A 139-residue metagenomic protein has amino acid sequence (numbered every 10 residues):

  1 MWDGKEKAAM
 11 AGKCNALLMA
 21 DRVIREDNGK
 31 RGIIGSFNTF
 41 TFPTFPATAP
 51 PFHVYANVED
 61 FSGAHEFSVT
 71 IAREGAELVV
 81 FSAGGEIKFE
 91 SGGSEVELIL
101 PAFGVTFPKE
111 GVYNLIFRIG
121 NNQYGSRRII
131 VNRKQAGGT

Functional and structural regions predicted by a protein language model:
G4, A8-T139: Contiguous segments within soluble domain cores/interaction surfaces
